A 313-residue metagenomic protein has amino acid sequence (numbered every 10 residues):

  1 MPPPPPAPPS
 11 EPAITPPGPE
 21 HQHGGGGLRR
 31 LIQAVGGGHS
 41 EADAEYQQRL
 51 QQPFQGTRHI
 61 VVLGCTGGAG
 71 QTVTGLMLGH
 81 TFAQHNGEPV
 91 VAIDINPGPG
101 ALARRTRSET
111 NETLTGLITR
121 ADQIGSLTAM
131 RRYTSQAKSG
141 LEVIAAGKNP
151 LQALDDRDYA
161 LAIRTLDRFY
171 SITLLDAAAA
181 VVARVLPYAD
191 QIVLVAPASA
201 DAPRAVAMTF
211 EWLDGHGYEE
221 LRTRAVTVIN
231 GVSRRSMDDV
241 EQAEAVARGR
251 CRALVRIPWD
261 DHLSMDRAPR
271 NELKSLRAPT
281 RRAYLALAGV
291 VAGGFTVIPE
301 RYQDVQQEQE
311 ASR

Functional and structural regions predicted by a protein language model:
M1-V61: Extreme N-terminal, non-catalytic leader segments that precede Walker-type/kinase nucleotide-binding cores
A42-Y46, G56-P97, L102-R105, T119 (+1 more regions): Walker A/P-loop phosphate-binding motif and the immediately C-terminal alpha-helix
H85-L141: Phosphate-binding loop that captures ATP/GTP phosphates
N96-P99, K148-L151, S199-A200, V232-S236 (+1 more regions): Conserved nucleotide-binding/hydrolysis micro-motifs of P-loop NTPases
S135-K138, E142-R184: Phosphate-binding/switch loop-helix module in NTP-utilizing enzymes
A162, I172-R252: Conserved catalytic-core segment of NTP-binding enzymes
G231-A278, R282: Beta-strand-loop-alpha "switch" segments that mediate conformational coupling across diverse proteins
D266-R313: NTP-binding/hydrolysis catalytic cores, primarily Walker-type P-loop NTPases
